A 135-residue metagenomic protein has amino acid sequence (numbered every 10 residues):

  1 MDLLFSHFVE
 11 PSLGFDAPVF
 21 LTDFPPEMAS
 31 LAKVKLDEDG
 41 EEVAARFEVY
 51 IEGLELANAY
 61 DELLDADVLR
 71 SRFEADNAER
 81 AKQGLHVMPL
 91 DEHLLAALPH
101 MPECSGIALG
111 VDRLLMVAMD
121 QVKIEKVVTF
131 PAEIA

Functional and structural regions predicted by a protein language model:
M1-A135: A translation/RNA-centric and nucleic-acid-associated enzymatic feature enriched in Class II aminoacyl-tRNA synthetases
